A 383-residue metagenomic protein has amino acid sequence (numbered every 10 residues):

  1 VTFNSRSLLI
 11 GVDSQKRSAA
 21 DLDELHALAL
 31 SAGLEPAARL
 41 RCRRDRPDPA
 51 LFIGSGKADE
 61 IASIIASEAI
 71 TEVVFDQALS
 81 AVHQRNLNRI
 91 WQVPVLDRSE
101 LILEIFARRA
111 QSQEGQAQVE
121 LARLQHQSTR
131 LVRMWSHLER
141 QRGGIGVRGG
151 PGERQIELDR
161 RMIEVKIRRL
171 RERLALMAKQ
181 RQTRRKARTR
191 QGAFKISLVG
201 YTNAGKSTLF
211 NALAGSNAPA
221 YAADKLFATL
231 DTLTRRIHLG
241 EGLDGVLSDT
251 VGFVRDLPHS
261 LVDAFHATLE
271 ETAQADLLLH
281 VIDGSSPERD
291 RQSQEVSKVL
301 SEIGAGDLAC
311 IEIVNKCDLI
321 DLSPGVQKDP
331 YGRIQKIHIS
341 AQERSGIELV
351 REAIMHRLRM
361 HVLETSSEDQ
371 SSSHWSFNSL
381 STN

Functional and structural regions predicted by a protein language model:
V1-E104: N-terminal accessory targeting/assembly segments
V1-V12, H26, Q125, T129-A204 (+7 more regions): C-terminal-of-GTPase-core extension/linker across diverse P-loop GTPases
T2, I65-S67, N88, T229 (+6 more regions): Conserved catalytic network of the ASCE P-loop NTPase/AAA+ motor domain
F3-S5, S31-E35, A66-S67, R89-W91 (+4 more regions): Short flexible coil/turn linkers enriched for glycine and charged/polar residues that connect secondary-structure
N4-S7, A32-A37, E68-I70, Q92-V93 (+4 more regions): Short glycine-/polar-rich loops that comprise or flank the Walker A/P-loop and associated switch/sensor motifs
D13-R17, R44, D48-L51, V74-A81 (+5 more regions): Conserved Switch II/interswitch segment of TRAFAC-class P-loop GTPases
E100-V119: Short alpha-helix plus adjacent loop in nuclease-associated cores
V199-G200, T208-A267, D283-P287: Switch II (G3) loop of P-loop NTPases
